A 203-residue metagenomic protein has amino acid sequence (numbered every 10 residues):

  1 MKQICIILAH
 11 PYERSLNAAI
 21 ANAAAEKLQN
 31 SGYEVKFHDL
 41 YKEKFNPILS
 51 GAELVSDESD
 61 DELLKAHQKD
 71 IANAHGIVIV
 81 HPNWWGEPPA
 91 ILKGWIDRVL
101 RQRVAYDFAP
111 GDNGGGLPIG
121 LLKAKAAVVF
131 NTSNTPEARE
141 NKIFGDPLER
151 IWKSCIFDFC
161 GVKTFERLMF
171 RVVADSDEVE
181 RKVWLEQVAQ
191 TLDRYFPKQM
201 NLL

Functional and structural regions predicted by a protein language model:
K2-Y33, H38, S133: N-terminal beta1-alpha1 ligand-phosphate binding loop
R14-S15, N46, G86-P89, E137-R139 (+1 more regions): Short catalytic/ligand-binding loop motif for oxyanion handling, primarily in non-cytosolic enzymes, centered on
A19-N22, S50-E53, L92-W95, K142-G145 (+1 more regions): Short, glycine/charged-enriched secondary-structure capping and boundary segments
Y33-K44, L168-R171: A short beta-strand-loop structural module common to alpha/beta enzyme folds
L40-S59, E180-R181: N-terminal beta-loop-helix "entrance" segment that forms/cooperates in small-molecule cofactor or anionic ligand
L54-N73, W184-Y195: Glycine-rich, highly charged phosphate/nucleotide-binding loops
D60-W152: Helix-loop-strand module that forms the ligand-binding subsite of alpha/beta enzymes
R139-L203: Glycine-rich phosphate/pyrophosphate-binding loop and the adjoining helix
